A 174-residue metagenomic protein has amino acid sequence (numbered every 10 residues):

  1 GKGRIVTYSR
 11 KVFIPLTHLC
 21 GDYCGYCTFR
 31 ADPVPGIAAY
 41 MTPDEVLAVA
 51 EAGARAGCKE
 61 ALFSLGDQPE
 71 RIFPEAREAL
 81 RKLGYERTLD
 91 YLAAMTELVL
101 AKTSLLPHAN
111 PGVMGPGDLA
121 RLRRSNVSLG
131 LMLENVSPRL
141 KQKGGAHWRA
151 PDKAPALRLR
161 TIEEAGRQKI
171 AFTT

Functional and structural regions predicted by a protein language model:
G1-G3: Acidic, glycine/proline-rich low-complexity segments that act as flexible tails and inter-domain linkers
I5-V6, A109: A short linear-motif detector with a strong N-terminal bias
V6-T7, K11-E45, Q68-P69: Canonical Radical SAM [4Fe-4S] cluster-binding loop centered on the CxxxCxxC motif and its immediate flanking residues
P33-T173: Conserved Radical SAM active-site core
